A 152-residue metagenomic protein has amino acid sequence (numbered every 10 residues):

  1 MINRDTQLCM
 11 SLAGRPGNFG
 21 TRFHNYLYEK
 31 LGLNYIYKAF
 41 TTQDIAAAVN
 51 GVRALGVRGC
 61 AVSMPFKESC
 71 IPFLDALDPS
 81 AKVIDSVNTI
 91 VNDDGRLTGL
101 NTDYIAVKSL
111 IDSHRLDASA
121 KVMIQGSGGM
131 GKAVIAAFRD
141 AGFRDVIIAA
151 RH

Functional and structural regions predicted by a protein language model:
I2-H114: Phosphate/diphosphate ligand-binding glycine-rich loop within oxidoreductases
R15, R151-H152: Residues in the short beta-alpha loop(s) of Rossmann-like NAD(P)-binding domains
L33, F143-R144: Short phosphate-binding/catalytic loops that engage adenosine nucleotides
K38, V146-I147: Conserved beta-strand positions in the Rossmann-like core of class I SAM-dependent methyltransferases
G99-N101, I111, R115-F143, A150: Glycine-rich adenosine-cofactor-binding loop
